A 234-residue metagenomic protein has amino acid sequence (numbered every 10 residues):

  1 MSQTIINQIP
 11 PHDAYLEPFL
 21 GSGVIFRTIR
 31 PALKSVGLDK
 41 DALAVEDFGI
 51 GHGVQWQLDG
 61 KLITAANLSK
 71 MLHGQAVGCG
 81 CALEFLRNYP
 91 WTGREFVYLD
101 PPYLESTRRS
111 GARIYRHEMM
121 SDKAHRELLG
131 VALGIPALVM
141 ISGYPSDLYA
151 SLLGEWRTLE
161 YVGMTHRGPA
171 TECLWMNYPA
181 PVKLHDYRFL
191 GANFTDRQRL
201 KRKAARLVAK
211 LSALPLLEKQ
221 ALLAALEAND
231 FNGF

Functional and structural regions predicted by a protein language model:
M1-F234: Class I S-adenosyl-L-methionine-dependent methyltransferase catalytic core
